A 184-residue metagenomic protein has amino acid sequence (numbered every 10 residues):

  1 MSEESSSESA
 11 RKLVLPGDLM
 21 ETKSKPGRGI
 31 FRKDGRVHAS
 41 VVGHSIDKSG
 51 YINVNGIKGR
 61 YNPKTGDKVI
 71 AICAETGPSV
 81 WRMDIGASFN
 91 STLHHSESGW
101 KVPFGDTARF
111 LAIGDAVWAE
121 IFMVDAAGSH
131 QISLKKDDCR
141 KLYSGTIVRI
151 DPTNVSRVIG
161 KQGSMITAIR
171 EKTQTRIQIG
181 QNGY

Functional and structural regions predicted by a protein language model:
M1-Y184: Single-stranded RNA-binding regions, centering on S1/OB-family and related RNA-binding modules
